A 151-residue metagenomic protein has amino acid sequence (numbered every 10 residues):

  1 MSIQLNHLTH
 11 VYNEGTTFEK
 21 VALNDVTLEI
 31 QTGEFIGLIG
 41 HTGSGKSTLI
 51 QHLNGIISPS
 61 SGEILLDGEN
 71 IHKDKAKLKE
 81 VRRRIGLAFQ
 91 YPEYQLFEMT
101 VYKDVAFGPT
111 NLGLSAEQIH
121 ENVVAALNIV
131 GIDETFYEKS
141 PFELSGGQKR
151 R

Functional and structural regions predicted by a protein language model:
I3, V21-L23: Conserved structural motif at the start of ABC-family nucleotide-binding domains
E14, E63-E80: ABC ATPase NBD Q-loop/coupling interface
I39-H41: The feature captures the beta-strand-to-loop junction immediately N-terminal to the Walker
N54: Helix-to-loop junction immediately C-terminal to a conserved catalytic motif
A76, T100, E121, E138-S140: Interfacial catalytic loop of ABC nucleotide-binding domains
E93, Y102-T110, H120, V124: Short helical segment in ABC ATPase nucleotide-binding domains corresponding to the A-loop/adjacent helical element
E117-T135: Conserved ABC ATPase "signature" region
S140-L144, Q148: Conserved ABC ATPase signature
